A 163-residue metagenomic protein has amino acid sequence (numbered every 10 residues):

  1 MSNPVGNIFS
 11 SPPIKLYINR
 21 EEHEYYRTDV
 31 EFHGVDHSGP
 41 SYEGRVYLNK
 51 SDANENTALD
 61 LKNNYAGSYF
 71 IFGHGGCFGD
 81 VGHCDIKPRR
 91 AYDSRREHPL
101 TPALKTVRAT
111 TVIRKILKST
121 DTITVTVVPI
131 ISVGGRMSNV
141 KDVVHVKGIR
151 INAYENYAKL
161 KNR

Functional and structural regions predicted by a protein language model:
M1-R163: Intrinsically disordered, flexible peripheral segments
